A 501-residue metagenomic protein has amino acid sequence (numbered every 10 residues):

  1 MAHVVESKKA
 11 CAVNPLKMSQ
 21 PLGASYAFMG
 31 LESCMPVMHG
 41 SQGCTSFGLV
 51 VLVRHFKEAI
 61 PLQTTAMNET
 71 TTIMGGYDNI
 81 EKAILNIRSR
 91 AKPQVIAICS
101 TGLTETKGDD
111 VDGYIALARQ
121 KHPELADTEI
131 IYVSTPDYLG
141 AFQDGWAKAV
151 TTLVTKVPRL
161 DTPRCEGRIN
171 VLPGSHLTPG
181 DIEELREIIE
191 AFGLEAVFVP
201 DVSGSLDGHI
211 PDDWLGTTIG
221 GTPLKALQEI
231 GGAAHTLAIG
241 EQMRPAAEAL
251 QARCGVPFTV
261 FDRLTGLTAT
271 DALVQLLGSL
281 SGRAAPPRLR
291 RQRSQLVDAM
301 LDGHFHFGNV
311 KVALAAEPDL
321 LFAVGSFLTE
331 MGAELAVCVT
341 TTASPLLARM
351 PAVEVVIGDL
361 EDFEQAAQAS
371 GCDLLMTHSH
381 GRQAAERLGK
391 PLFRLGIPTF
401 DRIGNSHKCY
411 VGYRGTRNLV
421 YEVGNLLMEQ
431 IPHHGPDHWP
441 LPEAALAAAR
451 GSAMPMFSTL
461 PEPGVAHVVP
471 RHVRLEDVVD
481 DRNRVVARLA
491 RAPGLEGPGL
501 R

Functional and structural regions predicted by a protein language model:
M1-R501: An N-terminal assembly and electron-transfer interface module characteristic of large anaerobic redox and radical
